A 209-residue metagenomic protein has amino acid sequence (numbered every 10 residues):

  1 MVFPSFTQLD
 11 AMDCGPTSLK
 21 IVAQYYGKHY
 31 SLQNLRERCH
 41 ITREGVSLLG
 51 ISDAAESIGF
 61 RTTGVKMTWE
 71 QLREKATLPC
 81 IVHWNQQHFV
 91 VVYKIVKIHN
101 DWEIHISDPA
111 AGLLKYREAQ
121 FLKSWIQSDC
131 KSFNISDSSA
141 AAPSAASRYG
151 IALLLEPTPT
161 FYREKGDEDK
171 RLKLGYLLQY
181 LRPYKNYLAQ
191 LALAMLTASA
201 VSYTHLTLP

Functional and structural regions predicted by a protein language model:
M1-S202: Membrane-integrated ABC transporters
T204-P209: Conserved small/polar residues in nucleotide/adenosyl-binding loops
